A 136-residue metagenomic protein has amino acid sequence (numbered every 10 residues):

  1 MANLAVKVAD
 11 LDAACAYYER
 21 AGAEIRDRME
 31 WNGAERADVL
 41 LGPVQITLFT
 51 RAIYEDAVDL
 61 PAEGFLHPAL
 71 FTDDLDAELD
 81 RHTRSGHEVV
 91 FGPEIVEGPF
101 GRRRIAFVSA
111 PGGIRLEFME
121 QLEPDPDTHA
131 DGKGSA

Functional and structural regions predicted by a protein language model:
M1-A13, F65-T72, M119-A136: N-terminal beta-strand motif that seeds the catalytic metal site of vicinal oxygen chelate
M1-A9, A37-L40, A57-T83, R104-S109 (+1 more regions): Vicinal oxygen chelate
V6-I46: Core segments of cupin and vicinal oxygen chelate
Y17-A21, D80-G86: Short amphipathic alpha-helices in soluble, non-transmembrane regions that often serve as interface/regulatory elements
R28, D38, T83-A136: Vicinal oxygen chelate
W31-G33, G64, F100-R102: Residues that act as N-cap/strand-start positions at coil-to-secondary-structure junctions
Y54-V58, P124-D127: A short local loop/turn or secondary-structure capping micro-motif enriched for an aromatic residue
